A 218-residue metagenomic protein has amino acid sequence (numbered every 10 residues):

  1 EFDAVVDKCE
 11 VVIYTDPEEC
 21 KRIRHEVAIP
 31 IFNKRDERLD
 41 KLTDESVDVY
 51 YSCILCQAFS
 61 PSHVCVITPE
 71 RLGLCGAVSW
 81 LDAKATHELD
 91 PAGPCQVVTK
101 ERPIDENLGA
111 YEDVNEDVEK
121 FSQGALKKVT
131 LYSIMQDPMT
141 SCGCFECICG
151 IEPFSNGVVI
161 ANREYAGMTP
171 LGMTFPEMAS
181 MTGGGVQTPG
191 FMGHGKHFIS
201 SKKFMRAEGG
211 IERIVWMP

Functional and structural regions predicted by a protein language model:
E1-P218: Cysteine-centered metal-binding/redox modules
